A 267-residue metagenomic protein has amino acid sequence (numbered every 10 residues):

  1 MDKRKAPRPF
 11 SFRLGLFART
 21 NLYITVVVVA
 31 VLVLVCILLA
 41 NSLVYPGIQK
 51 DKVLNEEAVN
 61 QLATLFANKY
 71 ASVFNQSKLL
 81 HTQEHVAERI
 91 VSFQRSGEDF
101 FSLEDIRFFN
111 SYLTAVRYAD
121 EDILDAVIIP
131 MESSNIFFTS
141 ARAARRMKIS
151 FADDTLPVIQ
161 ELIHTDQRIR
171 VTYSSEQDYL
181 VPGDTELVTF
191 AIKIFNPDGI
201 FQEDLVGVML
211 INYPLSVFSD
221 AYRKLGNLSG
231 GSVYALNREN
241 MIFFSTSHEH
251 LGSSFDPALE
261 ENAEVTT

Functional and structural regions predicted by a protein language model:
M1-A18, P46, K50-L54, I169-S174 (+4 more regions): N-terminal sensory and localization modules of signal-transduction and trafficking proteins
P9-S96: Juxtamembrane extracytoplasmic/periplasmic/luminal helical "stalk" adjacent to the first N-terminal
N55, Y70, F74-S77, H81-Y112 (+3 more regions): Extracytoplasmic/periplasmic helical hairpin of the input-sensing domain located between the first two N-terminal
S77, I123-I128, G231-Y234: Short, hydrophobic-rich beta-strand element in sensory/regulatory alpha-beta domains
E88-I90, S134-R142, N240-T246: Amphipathic coiled-coil signal-relay and dimerization helices
D99-N110, A141-D178, G230, S245-T267: Extracytoplasmic/periplasmic sensor domains and loops in membrane signaling proteins
F108-R117, F195-D198, D204-H250: Solvent-exposed, extracytoplasmic
Y118-D122, I128-N212: Extracytoplasmic/periplasmic ligand-binding sensor regions of membrane-associated signaling proteins
